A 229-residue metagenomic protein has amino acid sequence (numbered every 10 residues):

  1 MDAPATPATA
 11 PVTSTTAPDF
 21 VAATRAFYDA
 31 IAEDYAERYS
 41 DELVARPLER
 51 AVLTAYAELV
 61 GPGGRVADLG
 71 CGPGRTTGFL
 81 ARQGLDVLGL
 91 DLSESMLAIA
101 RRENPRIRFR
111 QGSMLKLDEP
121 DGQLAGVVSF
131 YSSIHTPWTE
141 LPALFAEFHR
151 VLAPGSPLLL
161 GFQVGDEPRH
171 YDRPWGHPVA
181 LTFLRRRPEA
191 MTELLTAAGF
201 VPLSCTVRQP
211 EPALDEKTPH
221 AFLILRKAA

Functional and structural regions predicted by a protein language model:
D2, P11-P62, D166: Conserved class I S-adenosyl-L-methionine
R65-L69, P73-K116: Class I SAM-dependent methyltransferase SAM/SAH-binding core
L115-V127: A short acidic, Gly/Pro-enriched loop at the edge of an enzyme's catalytic core that lines a small-molecule cofactor
P142-P154: A short glycine-rich, Lys/Arg-flanked "PGG" loop and its adjoining helix->strand segment in the class I
G155-F162: Conserved beta-strand signature within the Rossmann-like core of class I S-adenosyl-L-methionine
Q163-T182: Short, glycine-/aromatic-enriched active-site segment of Class I SAM-dependent methyltransferases
F183-A198: Short alpha-helix
E211-A229: Core SAM-dependent methyltransferase catalytic element
